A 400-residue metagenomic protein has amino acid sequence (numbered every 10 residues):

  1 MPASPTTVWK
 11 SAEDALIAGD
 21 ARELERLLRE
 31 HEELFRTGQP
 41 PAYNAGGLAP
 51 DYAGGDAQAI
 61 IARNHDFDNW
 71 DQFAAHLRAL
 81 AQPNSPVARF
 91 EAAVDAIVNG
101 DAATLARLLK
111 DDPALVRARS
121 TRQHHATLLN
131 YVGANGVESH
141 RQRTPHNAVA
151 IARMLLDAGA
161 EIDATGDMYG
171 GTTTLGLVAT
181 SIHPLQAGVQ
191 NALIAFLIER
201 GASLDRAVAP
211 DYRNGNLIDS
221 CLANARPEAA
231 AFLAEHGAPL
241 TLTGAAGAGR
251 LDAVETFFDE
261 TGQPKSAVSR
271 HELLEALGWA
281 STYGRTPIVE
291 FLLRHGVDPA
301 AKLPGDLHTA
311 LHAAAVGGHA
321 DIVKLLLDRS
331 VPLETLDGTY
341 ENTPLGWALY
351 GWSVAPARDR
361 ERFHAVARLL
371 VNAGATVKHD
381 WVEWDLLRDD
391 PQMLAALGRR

Functional and structural regions predicted by a protein language model:
M1-G100, T104-A106, Q142: Intrinsically disordered, low-complexity eukaryotic regions enriched in glycine, serine and charged residues
A79-A93, A223-A248, D252, T256 (+4 more regions): Ankyrin-repeat-protein effector appendages
P86-D95, R117-S139, A164-P184, A207-S220 (+5 more regions): Ankyrin-repeat boundary/"N-cap" motif
T104, N147-I151, L193, E228-A229 (+6 more regions): Conserved ankyrin/ankyrin-like repeat signature
L109-A114, R153-E161, A195-S203, F232-A238 (+4 more regions): Ankyrin repeat domain, specifically the short helix-to-loop turn at the C-terminus of the second helix of each repeat
G136-A148, T180-A192, V354-F363: Short coil/turn connectors between adjacent alpha-helices in alpha-solenoid helical repeat scaffolds
